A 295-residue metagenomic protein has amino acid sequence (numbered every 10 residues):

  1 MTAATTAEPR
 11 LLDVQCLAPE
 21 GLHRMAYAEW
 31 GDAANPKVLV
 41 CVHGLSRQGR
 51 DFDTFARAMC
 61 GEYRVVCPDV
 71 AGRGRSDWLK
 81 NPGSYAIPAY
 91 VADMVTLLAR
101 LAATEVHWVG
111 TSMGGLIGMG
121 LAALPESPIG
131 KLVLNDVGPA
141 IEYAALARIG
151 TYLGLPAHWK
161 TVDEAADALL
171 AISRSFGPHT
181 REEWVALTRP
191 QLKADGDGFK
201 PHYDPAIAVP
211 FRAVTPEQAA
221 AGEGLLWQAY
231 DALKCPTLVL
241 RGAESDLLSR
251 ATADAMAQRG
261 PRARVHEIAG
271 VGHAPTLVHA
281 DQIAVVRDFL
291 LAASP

Functional and structural regions predicted by a protein language model:
M1-L39, G61-Y63, D281, R287-P295: Alpha/beta-hydrolase fold catalytic core
G21, T54-R57, C67-V109: Active-site loop/oxyanion-hole signature of alpha/beta-hydrolase fold enzymes
E29-D77: Conserved HGGG/HGGXW glycine-rich cap/lid loop of the alpha/beta-hydrolase fold
T104-Y143: Conserved hydrolase catalytic core segment
K160-A213: Conserved alpha/beta-hydrolase catalytic His-Asp/Glu region
D195-A255: Conserved serine/cysteine hydrolase catalytic core
R259-G270: Catalytic histidine neighborhood in serine/cysteine hydrolases with alpha/beta-hydrolase-type architecture
V271-A280: Catalytic histidine-centered segment of alpha/beta-hydrolase-like enzymes
